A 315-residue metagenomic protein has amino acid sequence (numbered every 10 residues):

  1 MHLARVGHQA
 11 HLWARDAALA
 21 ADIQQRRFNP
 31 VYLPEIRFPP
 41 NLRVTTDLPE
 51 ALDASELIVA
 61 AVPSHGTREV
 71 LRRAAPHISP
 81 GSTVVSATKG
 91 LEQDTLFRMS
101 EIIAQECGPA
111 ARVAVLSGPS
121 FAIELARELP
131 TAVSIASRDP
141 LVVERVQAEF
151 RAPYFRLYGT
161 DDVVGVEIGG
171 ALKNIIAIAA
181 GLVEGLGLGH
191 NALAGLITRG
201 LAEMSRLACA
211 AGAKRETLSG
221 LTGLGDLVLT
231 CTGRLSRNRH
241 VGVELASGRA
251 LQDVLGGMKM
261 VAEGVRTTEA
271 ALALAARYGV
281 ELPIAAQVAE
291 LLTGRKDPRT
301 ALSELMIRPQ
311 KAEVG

Functional and structural regions predicted by a protein language model:
M1-I36, R43-T46, R73: NAD(P)+-binding Rossmann beta1-loop-alpha1 motif at the extreme N-terminus of oxidoreductases
W13, A17, T45, P49 (+18 more regions): Electropositive phosphate-/nucleotide-binding environments in soluble metabolic enzymes
P34-R43, P109-R112, P153-F155, V280: A short helix-to-beta-strand connector/capping loop
F38, T45-D53, L57-P130, V146-A148: Rossmann-like NAD(P)(H) cofactor-binding subdomain of soluble oxidoreductases
G66, H77, I102, E106-R112 (+1 more regions): Internal alpha-helical scaffold of NAD(P)-dependent oxidoreductase catalytic cores
S86, R112-S117, L157-D161, G220 (+1 more regions): General beta-strand structural signal in soluble alpha/beta enzymes
K173, A180-E184, C209-S219, L227-G315: NAD(P)-dependent Rossmann-like dehydrogenase/reductase catalytic/cofactor-binding core
